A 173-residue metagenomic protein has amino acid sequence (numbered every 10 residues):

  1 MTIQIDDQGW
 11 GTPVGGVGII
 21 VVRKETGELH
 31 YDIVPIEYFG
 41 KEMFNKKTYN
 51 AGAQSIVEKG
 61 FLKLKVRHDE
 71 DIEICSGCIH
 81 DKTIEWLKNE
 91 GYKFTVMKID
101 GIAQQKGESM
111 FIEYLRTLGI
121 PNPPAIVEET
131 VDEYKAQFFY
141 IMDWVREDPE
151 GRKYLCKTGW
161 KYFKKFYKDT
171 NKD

Functional and structural regions predicted by a protein language model:
M1-D173: RNase H-like, Mg2+-dependent phosphodiesterase core, and more generally RNA phosphate-backbone-engaging helix-loop
